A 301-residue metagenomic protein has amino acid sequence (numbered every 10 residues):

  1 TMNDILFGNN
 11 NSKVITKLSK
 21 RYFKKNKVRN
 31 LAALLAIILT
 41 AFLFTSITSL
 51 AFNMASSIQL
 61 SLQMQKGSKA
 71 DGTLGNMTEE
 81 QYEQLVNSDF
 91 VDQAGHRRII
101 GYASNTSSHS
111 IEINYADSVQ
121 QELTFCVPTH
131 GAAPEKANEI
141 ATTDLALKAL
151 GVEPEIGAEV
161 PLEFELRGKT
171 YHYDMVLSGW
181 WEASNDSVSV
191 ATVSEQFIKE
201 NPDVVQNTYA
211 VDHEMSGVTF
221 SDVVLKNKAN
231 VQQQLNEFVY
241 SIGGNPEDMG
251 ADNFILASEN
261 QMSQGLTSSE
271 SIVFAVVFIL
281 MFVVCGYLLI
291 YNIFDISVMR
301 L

Functional and structural regions predicted by a protein language model:
T1-F42: N-terminal Sec/SRP start-transfer signal
N9-S12, A116, E270: Generic alpha-helical segment signature
N10-L18, S49, H172, N230-Q233 (+2 more regions): Charged, alpha-helix-enriched surfaces in structured cytosolic catalytic cores of large nucleotide-utilizing machines
R29-L31, L39-G67, D295: Alpha-helical transmembrane segments
F52-G265: Basic-flanked hydrophobic alpha-helices used for secretion and membrane insertion
I255-L301: Hydrophobic alpha-helical bundles that form the membrane domains of multi-pass transporters
